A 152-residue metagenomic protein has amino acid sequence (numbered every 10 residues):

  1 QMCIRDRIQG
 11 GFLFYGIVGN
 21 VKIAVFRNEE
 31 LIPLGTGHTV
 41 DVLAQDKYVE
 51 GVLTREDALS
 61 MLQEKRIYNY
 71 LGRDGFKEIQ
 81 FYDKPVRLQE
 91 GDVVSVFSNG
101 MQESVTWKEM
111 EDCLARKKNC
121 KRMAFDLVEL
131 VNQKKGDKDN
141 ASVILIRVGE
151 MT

Functional and structural regions predicted by a protein language model:
M2-I4: Short, small-residue-biased leader/transition segments that mark boundaries at the very start of proteins
R7-F12, G19, F26-E30, V148-T152: Short acidic-glycine loop/turn motifs at beta-strand connectors
F12, I79-K84, V128-L130: Glycine-rich, charged/polar anion/phosphate-binding loops that engage phosphate groups from diverse ligands
Y15-A44: Hydrophobic, well-structured mid-protein blocks that either form specific transmembrane helices
I17-K22, R66-G75, P85-C113, I146: Conserved beta-strand-loop-short alpha-helix elements that form and flank the Mn2+/Mg2+-coordinating active site
P33, W107, C120: Primarily the active-site beta-strand->alpha-helix module of PP2C/PPM metal-dependent phosphatases, and frequently
T36-Q89: Conserved, helical-rich catalytic subdomain that frames metal- and/or nucleotide-binding sites in enzyme alpha/beta
L53, E111-K135: Helix-loop-helix
